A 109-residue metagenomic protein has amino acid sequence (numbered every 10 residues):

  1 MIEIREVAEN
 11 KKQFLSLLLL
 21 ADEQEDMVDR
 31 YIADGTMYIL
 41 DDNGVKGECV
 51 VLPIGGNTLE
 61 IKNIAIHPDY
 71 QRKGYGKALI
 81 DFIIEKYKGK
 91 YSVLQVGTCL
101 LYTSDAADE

Functional and structural regions predicted by a protein language model:
R5-N63, H67-P68, I80: Acetyl-CoA-dependent GNAT
E6, Y75, G97-T98: Residues that cap or flank secondary-structure elements
R72-E85: Conserved acetyl-CoA-binding loop-helix of GNAT-fold acetyltransferases
I84, D108-E109: Conserved acidic functional residues
Y87-T98: Conserved GNAT acetyl-CoA-binding A-motif
Y102-A107: Conserved small/polar residues in nucleotide/adenosyl-binding loops
